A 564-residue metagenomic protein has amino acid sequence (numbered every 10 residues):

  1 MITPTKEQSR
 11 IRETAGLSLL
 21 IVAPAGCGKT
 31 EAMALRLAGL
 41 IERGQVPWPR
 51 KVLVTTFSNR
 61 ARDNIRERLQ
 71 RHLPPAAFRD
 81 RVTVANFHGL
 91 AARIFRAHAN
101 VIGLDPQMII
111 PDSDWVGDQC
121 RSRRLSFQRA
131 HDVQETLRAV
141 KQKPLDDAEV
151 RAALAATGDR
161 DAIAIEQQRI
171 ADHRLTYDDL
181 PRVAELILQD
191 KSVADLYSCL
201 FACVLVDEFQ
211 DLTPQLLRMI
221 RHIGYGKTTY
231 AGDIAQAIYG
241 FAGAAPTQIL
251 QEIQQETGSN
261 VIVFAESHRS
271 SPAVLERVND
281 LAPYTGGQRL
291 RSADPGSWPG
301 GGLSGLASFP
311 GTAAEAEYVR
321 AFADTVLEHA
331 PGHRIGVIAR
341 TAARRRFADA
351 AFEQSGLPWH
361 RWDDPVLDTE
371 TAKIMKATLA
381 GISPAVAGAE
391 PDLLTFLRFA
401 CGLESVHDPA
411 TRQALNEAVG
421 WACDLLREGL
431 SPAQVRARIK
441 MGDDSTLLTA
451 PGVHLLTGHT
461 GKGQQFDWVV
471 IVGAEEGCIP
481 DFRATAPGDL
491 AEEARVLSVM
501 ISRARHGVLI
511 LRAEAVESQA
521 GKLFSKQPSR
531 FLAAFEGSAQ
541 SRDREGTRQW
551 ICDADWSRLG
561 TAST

Functional and structural regions predicted by a protein language model:
M1-V22, E31-A32, K51-L53, R123-L205 (+2 more regions): Accessory N-terminal region flanking or inserted into the helicase ATPase core in nucleic-acid motor proteins
E31-V46, G224: Walker A/P-loop NTP-binding motif
P49-A139: Conserved P-loop NTPase-based nucleic-acid remodeling module centered on helicase motor cores
R218-G300, L532: Conserved RecA-like helicase ATPase core segment that couples NTP binding/hydrolysis to strand translocation
G258-N260, S267-W359: Helicase P-loop NTPase motor core
E315-D424, I439-G442: Conserved helicase/translocase motor-coupling segment
L426-A450, E475-T564: C-terminal accessory regions
H454-F482, V508: A short beta-strand element within the Helicase C-terminal
